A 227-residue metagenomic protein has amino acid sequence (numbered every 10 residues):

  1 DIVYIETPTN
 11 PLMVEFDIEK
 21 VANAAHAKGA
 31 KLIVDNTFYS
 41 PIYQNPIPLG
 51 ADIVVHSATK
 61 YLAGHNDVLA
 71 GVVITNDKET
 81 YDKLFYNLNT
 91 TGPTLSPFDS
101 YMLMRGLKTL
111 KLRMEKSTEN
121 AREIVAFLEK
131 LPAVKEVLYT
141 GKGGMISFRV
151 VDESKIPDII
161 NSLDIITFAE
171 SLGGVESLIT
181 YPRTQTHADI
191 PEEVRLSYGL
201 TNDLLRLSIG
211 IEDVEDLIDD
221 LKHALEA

Functional and structural regions predicted by a protein language model:
D1-A133, L138: Conserved PLP-enzyme active-site core in the AAT-like
V68-A70, G143-M145, N202-R206: Short, solvent-exposed beta-strand edge segments and adjacent coil->beta transition regions
K83-L84, K155-I159, L217-L221: Hydrophobic side chains in well-ordered alpha-helices
L103-L112, G144-V151, R206-G210: Short, well-ordered beta-strand elements within core beta-sheets of diverse protein domains
L107, G174-H187: Short proline/glycine- and acidic-rich turn/helix-capping motifs at secondary-structure junctions
R113, Y181-A227: PLP-dependent enzyme catalytic core of the Aspartate aminotransferase-like
R122-G173, E192, L196: Conserved small-domain helix->loop->beta segment predominantly found in fold-type I
